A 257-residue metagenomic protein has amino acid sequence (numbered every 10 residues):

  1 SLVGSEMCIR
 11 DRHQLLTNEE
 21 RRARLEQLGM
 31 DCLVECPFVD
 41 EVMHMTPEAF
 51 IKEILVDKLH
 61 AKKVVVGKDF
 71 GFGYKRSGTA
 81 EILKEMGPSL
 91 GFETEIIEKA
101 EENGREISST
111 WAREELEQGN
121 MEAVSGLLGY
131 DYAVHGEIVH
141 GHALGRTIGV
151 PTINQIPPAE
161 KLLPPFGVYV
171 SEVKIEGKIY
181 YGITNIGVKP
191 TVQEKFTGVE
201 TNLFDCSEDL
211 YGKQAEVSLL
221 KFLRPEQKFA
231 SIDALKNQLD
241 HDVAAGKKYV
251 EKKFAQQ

Functional and structural regions predicted by a protein language model:
S1-I9: Short, small-residue-biased leader/transition segments that mark boundaries at the very start of proteins
S5, D31-P37: Short, well-structured secondary-structure segments
H13-R21, H44-I51: Glycine-rich, highly charged phosphate/nucleotide-binding loops
E20-L33: A glycine-rich helix N-cap at a beta->alpha junction
L25, V64, V124, S171 (+1 more regions): Residue-level signal for inorganic ion chemistry
E41, T46-L127: Contiguous mid-protein beta-loop-alpha structural module that forms a pocket-lining wall or clamp of enzyme active
G87-G187: Glycine-rich, Lys/Arg-enriched anion-binding loops that position phosphate/diphosphate groups for phosphoryl
G141-Q257: Phosphate/ribose-recognition catalytic cores of enzymes acting on nucleotide-derived substrates
